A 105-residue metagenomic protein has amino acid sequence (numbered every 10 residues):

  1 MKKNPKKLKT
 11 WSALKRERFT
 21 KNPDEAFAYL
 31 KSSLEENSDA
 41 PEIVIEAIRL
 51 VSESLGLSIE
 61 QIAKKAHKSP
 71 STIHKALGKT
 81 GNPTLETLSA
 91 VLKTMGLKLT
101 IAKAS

Functional and structural regions predicted by a protein language model:
M1-L50, S54: N-terminal flexible/basic segments that precede or flank functional cores
K7-K9, T100-S105: Short, charged recognition helix plus adjacent turn of helix-turn-helix-like nucleic-acid-binding domains
A13, N82-L85: Structural motif corresponding to alpha-helix initiation and N-cap regions
R49, E60, S89: Short glycine-/small-residue-rich flexible loop motifs, especially phosphate/cofactor-binding loops
S54-K75: Short alpha-helical DNA-recognition segment
S58, T84-T87: Residues that mark the N-terminal boundary/hinge immediately upstream of a DNA-recognition element
G78-K79: Residue-level detection of the helix-turn-helix DNA-binding "recognition helix"
E86-A102: DNA major-groove recognition helix of helix-turn-helix/homeodomain DNA-binding modules
